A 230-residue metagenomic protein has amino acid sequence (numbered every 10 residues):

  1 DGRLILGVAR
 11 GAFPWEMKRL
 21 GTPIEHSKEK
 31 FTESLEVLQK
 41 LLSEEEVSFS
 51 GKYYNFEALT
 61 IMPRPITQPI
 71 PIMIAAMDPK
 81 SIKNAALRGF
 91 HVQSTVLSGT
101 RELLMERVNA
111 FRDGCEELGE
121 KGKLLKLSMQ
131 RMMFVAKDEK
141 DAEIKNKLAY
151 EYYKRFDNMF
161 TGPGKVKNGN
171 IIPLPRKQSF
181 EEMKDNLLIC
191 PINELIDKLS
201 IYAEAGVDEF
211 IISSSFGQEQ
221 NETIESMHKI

Functional and structural regions predicted by a protein language model:
R3-G7, P71-M73, G89-Q93, L124-Q130 (+1 more regions): Structural preference for beta-strand elements that scaffold enzyme active sites
R10-P14, Y53, S98, M133-V135 (+1 more regions): Active-site-proximal loop/turn and secondary-structure-junction residues that shape catalytic pockets, frequently
A12-T22, L87-G89: Acidic/polar active-site rim loop that often engages polyanionic ligands
E25-I61, E102-V207: An alpha-helical appendage that flanks or caps ligand/catalytic pockets
K30-S34, I224-I230: Alpha-helix-loop-beta-strand connector modules within alpha/beta enzyme cores
I82, A86-S98: A conserved active-site cap/scaffold subdomain adjacent to cofactor or substrate pockets
L97-R101, I212-E225: Glycine-rich, proline-tolerant flexible connector loops at the mouths of alpha/beta enzymes
